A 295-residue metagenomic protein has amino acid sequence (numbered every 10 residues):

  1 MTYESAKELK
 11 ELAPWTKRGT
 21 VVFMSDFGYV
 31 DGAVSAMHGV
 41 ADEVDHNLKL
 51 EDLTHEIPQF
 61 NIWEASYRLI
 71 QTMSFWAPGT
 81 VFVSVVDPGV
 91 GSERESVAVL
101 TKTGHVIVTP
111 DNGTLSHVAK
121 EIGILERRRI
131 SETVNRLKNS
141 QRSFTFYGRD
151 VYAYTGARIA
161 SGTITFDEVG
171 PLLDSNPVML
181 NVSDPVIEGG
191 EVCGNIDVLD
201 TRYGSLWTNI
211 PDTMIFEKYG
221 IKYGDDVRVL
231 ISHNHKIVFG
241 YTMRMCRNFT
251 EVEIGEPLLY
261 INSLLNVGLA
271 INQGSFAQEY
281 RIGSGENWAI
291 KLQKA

Functional and structural regions predicted by a protein language model:
T2-V86, R158: Alpha/propeptide regions of enzymes that mature by internal proteolysis
G19-T20, G32, V44-L50, N61-E64 (+2 more regions): Active-site histidine-anchored catalytic micro-motif
D26, T155, N272: A residue-level signal for conserved active-site and pocket-lining positions in enzyme catalytic cores
F27-D31, G89-S92, G274-F276: Short acidic, Gly/Ser-rich segments with clustered Asp/Glu that frequently serve as metal-coordination loops in enzyme
I124-E126, N195-D200, M245: A structural signal for short, hydrophobic beta-strand segments that form beta-sheets in beta-rich/all-beta domains
K138-Y223: Anionic-ligand-binding alpha/beta catalytic cores of soluble enzymes and soluble regulatory domains that recognize
L206-R281: A conserved acidic, glycine/proline-rich C-terminal tail/linker
V229, I282-A295: Pepsin/retropepsin-fold aspartyl endopeptidases
